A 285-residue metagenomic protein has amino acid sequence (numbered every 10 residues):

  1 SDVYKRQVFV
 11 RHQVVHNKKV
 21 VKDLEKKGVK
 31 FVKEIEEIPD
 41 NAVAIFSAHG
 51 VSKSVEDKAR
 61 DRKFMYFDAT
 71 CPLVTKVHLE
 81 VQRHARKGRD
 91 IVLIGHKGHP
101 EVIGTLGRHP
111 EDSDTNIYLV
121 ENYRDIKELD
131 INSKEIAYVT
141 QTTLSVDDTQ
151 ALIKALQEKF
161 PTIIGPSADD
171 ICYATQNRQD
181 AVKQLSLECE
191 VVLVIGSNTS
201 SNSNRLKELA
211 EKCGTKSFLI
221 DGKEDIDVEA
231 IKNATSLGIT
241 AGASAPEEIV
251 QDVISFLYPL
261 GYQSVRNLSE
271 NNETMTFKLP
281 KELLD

Functional and structural regions predicted by a protein language model:
V3-Y4: Short, small-residue-biased leader/transition segments that mark boundaries at the very start of proteins
V8-V14, L93-G95: Short internal beta-strands
R11-V29, T175, N271-L284: N-terminal beta-loop-helix "entrance" segment that forms/cooperates in small-molecule cofactor or anionic ligand
K30-D40, I126: Short acidic low-complexity segments
Y66-F67, E80-R86, D90-I136, T140-T142: Internal gly/pro-rich beta-alpha loop/helix module that stabilizes soluble enzyme cofactors or their anionic handles
T142-F160: Glycine-rich phosphate/diphosphate-binding loop of Rossmann-like nucleotide-binding domains
E158-V191, G196-N198, N204-G222, N271-N272 (+1 more regions): Active-site rim loops that border cofactor/substrate pockets in soluble metabolic enzymes
